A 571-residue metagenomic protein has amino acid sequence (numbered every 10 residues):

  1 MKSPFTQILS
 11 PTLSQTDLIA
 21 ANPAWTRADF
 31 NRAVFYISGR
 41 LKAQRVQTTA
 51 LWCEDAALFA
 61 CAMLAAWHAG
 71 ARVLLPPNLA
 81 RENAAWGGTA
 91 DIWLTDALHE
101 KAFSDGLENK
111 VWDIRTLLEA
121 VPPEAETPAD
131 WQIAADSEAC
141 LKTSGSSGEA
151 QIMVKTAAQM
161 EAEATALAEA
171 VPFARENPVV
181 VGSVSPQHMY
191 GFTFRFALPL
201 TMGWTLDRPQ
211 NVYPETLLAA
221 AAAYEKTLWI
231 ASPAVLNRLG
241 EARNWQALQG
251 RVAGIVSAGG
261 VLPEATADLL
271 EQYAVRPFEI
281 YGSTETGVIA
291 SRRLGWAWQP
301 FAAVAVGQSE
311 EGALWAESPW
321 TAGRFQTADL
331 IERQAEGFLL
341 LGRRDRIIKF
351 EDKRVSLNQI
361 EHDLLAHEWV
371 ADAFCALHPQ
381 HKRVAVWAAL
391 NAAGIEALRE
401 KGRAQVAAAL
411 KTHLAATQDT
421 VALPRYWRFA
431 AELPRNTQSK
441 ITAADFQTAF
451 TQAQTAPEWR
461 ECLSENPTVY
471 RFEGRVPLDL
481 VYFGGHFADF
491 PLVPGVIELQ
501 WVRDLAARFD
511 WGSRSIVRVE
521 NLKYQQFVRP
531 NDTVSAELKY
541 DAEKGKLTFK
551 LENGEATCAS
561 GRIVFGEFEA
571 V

Functional and structural regions predicted by a protein language model:
S3-L13, E119-K142, F173-V180: Conserved pre-ATP/AMP-binding loop-to-beta segment of ANL
L13-A43, A50, A56, K155-A158: Conserved AMP-binding/adenylate-forming core of the ANL superfamily
T26-R27, D130, E138-T165: Conserved AMP-binding A3 loop
G39-L79, N177-P186: Conserved AMP-binding/adenylate-forming
E161-V179, Q187-L228: Conserved AMP-binding/adenylation subdomain of ANL enzymes
E241-W296, V306-G307: Gly/Ser/Thr-rich phosphate-binding loop
A328-A422: AMP-binding/adenylate-forming catalytic core of the ANL superfamily
I348, K411-E458: Conserved C-terminal "lid"/linker of ANL adenylate-forming enzymes
